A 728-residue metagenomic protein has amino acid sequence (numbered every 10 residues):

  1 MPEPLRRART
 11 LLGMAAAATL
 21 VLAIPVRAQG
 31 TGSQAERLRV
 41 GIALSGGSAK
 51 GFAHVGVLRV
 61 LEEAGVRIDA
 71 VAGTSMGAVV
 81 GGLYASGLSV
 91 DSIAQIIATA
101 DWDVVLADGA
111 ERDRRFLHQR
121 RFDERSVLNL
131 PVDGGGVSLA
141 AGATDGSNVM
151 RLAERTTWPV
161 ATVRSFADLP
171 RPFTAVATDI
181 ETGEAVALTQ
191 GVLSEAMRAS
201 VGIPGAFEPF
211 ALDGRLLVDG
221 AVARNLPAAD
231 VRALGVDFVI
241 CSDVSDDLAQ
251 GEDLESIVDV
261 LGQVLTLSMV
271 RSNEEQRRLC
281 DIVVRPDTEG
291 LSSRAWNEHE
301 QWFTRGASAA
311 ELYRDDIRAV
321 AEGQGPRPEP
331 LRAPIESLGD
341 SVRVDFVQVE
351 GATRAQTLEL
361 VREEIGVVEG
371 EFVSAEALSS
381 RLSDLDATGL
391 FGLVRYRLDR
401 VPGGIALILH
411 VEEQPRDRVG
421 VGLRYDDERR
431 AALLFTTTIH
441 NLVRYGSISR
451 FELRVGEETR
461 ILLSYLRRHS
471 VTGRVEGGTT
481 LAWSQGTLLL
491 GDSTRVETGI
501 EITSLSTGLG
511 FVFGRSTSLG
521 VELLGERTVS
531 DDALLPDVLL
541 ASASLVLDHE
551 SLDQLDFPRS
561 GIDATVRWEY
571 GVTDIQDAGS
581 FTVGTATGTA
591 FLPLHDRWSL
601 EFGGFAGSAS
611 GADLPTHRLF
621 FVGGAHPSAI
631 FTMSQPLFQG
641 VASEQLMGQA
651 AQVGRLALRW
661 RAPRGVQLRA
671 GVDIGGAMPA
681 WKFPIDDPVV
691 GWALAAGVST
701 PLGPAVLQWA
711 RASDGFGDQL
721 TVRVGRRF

Functional and structural regions predicted by a protein language model:
M1-A15: Bacterial N-terminal signal peptides that target proteins for export
G13-A23: Bacterial N-terminal signal peptides
R27-T74, G82-S383, A387-V394, D399: Patatin-like phospholipase
G41-A43, A70-A72, L83, A94-I96 (+22 more regions): Soluble periplasmic/extracytoplasmic beta-strand elements of cell-envelope proteins
G47, G77, I93, G183 (+17 more regions): Buried hydrophobic packing residues in well-ordered domains
L254, L489-G491, A533-L535, A578 (+3 more regions): Outer-membrane beta-barrel and related beta-rich outer-membrane complex signature in Gram-negative bacteria
E376, S380-R381, L393-Q554, H626-P636 (+2 more regions): Gram-negative/organellar outer-membrane beta-barrel architecture
R418-L423, A543-P663, L668-I674, M678-P679 (+1 more regions): C-terminal outer-membrane beta-barrel translocator/porin domains of Gram-negative envelope proteins and their
